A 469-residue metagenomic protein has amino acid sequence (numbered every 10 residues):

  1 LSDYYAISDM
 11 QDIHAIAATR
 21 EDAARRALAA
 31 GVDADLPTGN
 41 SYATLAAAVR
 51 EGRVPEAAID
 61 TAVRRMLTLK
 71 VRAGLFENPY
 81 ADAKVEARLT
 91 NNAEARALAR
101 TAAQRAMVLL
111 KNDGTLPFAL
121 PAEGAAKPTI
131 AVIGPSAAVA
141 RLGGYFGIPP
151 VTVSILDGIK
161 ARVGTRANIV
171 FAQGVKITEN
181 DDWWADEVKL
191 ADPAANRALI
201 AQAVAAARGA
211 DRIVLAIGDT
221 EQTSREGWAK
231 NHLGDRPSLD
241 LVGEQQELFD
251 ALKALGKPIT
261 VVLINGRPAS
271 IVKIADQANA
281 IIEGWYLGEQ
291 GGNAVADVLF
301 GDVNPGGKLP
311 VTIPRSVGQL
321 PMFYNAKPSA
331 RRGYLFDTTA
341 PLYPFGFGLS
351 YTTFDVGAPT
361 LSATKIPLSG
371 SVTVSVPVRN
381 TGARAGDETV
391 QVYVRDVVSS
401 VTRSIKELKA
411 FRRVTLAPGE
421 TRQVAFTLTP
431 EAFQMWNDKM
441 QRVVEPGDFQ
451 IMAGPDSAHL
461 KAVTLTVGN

Functional and structural regions predicted by a protein language model:
L1-I13, A17-A18, R26-L28, V32-G39: Short acidic/histidine-rich active-site segments
Y4, S8-Q11, A17, Y42-V54 (+2 more regions): C-terminal non-catalytic regions of proteins with extracellular/luminal or membrane-system context
D22, A58, P418-E420: An acidic, carboxylate-rich microenvironment
G31, T38-E77: Long, well-ordered, tryptophan-enriched scaffold segments
D33, N40, A73-F76, Y80 (+2 more regions): Membrane-targeting and insertion segments and their boundary/processing signals
G39-S41, T61-A62, E77-K84, F118-L120 (+1 more regions): Short coil/turn segments at secondary-structure boundaries
A57, V71, E77-V108: Helix-enriched interaction subdomains in cytosolic or periplasmic regions, typified by TIR/SEFIR signaling/NADase cores
